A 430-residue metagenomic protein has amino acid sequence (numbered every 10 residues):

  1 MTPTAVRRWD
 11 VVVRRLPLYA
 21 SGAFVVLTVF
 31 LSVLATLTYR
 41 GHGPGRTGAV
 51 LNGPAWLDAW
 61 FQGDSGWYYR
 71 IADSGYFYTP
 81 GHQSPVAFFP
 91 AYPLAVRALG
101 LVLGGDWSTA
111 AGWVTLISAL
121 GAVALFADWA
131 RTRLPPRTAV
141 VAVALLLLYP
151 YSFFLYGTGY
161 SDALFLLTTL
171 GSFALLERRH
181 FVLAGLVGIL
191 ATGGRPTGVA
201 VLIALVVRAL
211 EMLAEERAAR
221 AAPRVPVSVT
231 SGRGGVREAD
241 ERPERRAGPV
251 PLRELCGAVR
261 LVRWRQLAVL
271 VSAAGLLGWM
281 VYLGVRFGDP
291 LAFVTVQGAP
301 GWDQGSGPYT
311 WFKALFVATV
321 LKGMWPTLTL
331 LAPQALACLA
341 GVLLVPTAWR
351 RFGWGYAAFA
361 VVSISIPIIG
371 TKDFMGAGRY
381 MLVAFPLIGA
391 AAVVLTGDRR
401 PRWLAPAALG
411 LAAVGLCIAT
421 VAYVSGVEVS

Functional and structural regions predicted by a protein language model:
M1-V50, L261-V271, L404, A408: Start-transfer (signal-anchor) and selected internal transmembrane alpha helices of multi-pass inner/ER membrane
T28-P44, W60, L202-L343, G355-A360: Membrane-lumen/periplasm interface segments of specific transmembrane helices in polyprenyl phosphate-linked
A59-F77, G81-G104, G307-F316: Short hydrophobic/aromatic helix or loop-helix immediately within or flanking a transmembrane segment in polytopic
Q83-P90, L94, V102-G121, L155 (+1 more regions): Loop-to-helix entry region of an early transmembrane alpha helix in multi-pass inner-membrane enzymes
A98-L101, W113-R133, A340-P346: Transmembrane-helix motifs of polytopic, lipid-linked glycan transferases
D106-T109, F126-L148, L167, W354 (+1 more regions): Transmembrane-helix signature of polytopic, membrane-embedded enzymes that assemble or transfer cell-envelope glycans
V114-S118, L134-R137, V141-A174, L183 (+3 more regions): Multi-pass, polyprenyl lipid-linked donor-dependent membrane glycosyltransferases
L270-A273, G397-E428: Signature aromatic-anchored transmembrane alpha helix within multi-pass, membrane-resident enzymes that catalyze glycan
